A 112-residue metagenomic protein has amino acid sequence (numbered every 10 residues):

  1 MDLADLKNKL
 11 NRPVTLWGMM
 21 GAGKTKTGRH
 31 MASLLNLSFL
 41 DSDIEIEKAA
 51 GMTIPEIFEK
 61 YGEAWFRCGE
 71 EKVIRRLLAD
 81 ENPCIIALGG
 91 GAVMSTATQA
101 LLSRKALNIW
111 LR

Functional and structural regions predicted by a protein language model:
M1-R12: Extreme N-terminal, non-catalytic leader segments that precede Walker-type/kinase nucleotide-binding cores
L16: Hydrophobic anchor at the beta1->P-loop junction of P-loop NTPases
M19: P-loop (Walker A) phosphate-binding loop of NTP-binding proteins
A22: Short, conserved catalytic or interaction motifs in soluble domains
T25: Walker A/P-loop
S38-S103: ATP-dependent small-molecule kinase phosphotransfer cores that center on conserved nucleotide phosphate-binding segments
L102-R112: Conserved phosphate-donor/acceptor-positioning beta-strand/loop module used by diverse small-molecule
